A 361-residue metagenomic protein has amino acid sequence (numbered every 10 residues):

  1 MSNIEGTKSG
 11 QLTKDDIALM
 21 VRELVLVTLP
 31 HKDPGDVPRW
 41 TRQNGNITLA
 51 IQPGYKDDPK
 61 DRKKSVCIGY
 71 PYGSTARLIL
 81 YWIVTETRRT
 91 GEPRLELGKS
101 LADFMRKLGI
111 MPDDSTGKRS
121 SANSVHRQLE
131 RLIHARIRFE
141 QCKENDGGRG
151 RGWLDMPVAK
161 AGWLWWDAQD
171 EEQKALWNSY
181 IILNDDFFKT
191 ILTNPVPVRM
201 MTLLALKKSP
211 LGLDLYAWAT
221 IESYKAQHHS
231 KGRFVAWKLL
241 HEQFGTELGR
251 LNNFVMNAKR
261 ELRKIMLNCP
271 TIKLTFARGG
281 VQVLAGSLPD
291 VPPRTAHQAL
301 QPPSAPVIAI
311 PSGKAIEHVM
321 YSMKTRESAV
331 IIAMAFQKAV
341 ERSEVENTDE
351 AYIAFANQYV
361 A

Functional and structural regions predicted by a protein language model:
M1-M320, I353-N357: Charged, alpha-helix-forming regions
I221, R326, E341, N357-V360: Short linear sequence elements within intrinsically disordered, low-complexity coil regions
L248, E341-E346: Short, flexible active-site recognition loops that position polar ligands and cofactors
P306-R342: Charged/polar low-complexity intrinsically disordered segments, enriched in acidic residues
E344-A361: Repeat-associated, polar segments at repeat-unit boundaries in modular proteins
